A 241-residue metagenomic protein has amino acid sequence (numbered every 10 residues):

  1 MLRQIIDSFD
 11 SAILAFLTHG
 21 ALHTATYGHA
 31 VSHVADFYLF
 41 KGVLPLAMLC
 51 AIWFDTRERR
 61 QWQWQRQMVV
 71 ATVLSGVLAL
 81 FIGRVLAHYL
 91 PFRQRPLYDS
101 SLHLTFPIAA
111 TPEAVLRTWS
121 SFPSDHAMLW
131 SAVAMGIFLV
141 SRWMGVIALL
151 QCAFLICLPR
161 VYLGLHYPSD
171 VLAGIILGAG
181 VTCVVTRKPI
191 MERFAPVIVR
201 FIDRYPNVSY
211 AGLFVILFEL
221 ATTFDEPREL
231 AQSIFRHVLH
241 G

Functional and structural regions predicted by a protein language model:
M1-L46, G83-E113, D225-G241: N-terminal transmembrane-helix/juxtamembrane module of multi-pass inner/ER membrane proteins
L2, Q65, V69, V73 (+2 more regions): Multi-pass membrane proteins that catalyze or facilitate reactions on polyprenyl-/lipid-phosphate substrates and their
V34, H126, D170: Divalent metal-coordination and catalytic microenvironments
V43-I52, A127-W143, I176-K188: Membrane-interfacial alpha-helical segments at the cytosolic side of multi-pass membrane proteins
Q63-L139, W143-Q151, R228-F235: Membrane-interface loops
G76-F81, A153-G164, F218-T223: Aromatic-anchored segments of alpha-helical transmembrane domains
G76-H88, I175, A179-T186, T222: Transmembrane alpha-helical segments of multi-pass membrane transport proteins and ion-pumping complexes
Y89-Y98, L155-V181, E229-R236: Interfacial helix-loop-helix junctions of multi-pass membrane proteins
